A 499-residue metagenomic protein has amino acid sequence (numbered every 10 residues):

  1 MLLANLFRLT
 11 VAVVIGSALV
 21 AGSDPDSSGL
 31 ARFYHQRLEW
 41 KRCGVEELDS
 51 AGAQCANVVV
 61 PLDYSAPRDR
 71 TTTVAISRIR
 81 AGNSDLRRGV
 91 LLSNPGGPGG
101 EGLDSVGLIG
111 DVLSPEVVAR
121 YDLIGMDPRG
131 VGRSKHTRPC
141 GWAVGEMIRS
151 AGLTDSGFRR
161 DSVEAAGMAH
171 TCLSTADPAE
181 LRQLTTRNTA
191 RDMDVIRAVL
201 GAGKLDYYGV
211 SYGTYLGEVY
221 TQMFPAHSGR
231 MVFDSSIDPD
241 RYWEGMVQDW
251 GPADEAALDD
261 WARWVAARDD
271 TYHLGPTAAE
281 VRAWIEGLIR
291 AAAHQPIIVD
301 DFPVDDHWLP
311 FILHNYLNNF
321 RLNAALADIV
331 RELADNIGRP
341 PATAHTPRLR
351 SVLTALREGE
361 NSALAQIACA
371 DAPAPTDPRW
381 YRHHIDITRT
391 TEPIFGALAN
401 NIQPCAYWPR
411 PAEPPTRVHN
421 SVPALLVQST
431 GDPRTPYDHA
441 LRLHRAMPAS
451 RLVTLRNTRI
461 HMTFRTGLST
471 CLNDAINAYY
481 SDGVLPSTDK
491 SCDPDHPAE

Functional and structural regions predicted by a protein language model:
M1-P25, V58, M193: Secretory targeting and sorting signals
D26-W308, Q366-E499: Gly/Pro-rich cap/lid or specificity-loop segments adjacent to the active site
S156, Q295, F320, I329-L349 (+1 more regions): Short loop/turn hinge sites at secondary-structure boundaries
I237-E255, I329-V330, G338-L353: Flexible "cap/lid" loop of the alpha/beta hydrolase fold
G287, A291, N315-N319, E332-N336 (+2 more regions): A short structural micro-motif
Q295-I312, N318-L322, T354-S362: Structural motif
L333, G338-R379: Long, low-complexity segments enriched in small/aliphatic residues
